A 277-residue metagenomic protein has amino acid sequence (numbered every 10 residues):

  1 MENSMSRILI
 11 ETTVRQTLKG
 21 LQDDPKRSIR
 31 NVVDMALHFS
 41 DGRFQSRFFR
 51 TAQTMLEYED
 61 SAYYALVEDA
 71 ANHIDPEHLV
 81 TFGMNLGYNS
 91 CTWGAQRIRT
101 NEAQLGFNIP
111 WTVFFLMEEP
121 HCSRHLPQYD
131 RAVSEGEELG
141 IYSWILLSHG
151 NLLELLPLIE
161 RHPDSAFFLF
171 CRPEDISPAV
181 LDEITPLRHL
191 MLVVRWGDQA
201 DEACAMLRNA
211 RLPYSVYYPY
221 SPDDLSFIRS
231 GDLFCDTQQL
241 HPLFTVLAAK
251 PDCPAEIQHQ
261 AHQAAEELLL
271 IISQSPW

Functional and structural regions predicted by a protein language model:
M1-H38, L139, S165, V193-W277: Radical SAM enzyme [4Fe-4S]-AdoMet core and its adjacent flexible, acidic and glycine-rich loops/tails across
G42-F115, E138: N-terminal [4Fe-4S]-dependent radical SAM core
T112-L126, G136-L153, H162-D201, L207 (+2 more regions): Core AdoMet radical
L156: Short surface loop/edge beta-strand patches of beta-sandwich-type extracellular domains that form ligand-contact sites
